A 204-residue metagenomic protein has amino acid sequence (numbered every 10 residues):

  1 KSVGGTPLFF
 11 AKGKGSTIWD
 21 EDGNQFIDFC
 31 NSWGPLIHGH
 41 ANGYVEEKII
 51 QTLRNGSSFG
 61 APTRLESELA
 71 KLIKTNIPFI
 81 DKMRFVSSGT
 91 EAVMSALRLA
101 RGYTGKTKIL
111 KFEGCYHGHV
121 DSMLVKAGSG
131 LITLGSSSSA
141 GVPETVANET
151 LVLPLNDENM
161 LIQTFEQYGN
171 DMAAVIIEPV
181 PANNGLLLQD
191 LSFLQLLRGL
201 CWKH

Functional and structural regions predicted by a protein language model:
K1-K12: Active-site-adjacent loop/helix segments that line or gate small-molecule/cofactor pockets in enzymes
F10-A11, K74-P78, R101-T104, Y116 (+3 more regions): Solvent-exposed alpha-helices and their adjacent loops that cap or buttress functional pockets in soluble metabolic
D20-E21: Short, acidic, Ser/Thr-enriched surface-loop or helix-capping motifs
Q25-K106: Glycine-rich loop-to-alpha-helix module at the N-terminal edge of alpha/beta enzyme cores
R101-K106, V125-I132, S192-L196: A glycine- and small-aliphatic-rich helix-loop capping segment at beta-alpha/alpha-beta transitions that lines
G102-M123: Conserved PLP-anchoring active-site segment centered on the Schiff-base-forming lysine
H117-V180, L188: PLP-dependent aminotransferase-class I/II
D171, L187-H204: Catalytic PLP-binding core of fold-type I/II PLP enzymes
